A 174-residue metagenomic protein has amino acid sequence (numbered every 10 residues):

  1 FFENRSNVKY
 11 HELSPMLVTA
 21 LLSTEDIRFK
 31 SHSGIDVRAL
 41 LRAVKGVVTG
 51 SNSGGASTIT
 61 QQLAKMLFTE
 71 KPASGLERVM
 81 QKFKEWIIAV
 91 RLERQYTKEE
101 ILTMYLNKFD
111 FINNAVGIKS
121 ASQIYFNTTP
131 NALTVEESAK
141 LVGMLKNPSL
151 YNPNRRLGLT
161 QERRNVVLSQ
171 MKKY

Functional and structural regions predicted by a protein language model:
F1-E3, E25, L67, L145-K146: Short, histidine-centered active-site or binding-site loop motifs used for metal coordination, general acid-base
F1-K9, T24, W86-I87: N-terminal post-signal-peptidase region of extra-cytosolic proteins
F1-R5, R38-A43, Q81-K82: N-terminal periplasmic "start-of-domain" segments of outer-membrane beta-barrel proteins
N4, L17-A20, R42, E70 (+1 more regions): A broad, structure-centric signal for solvent-exposed, well-ordered loop/edge residues that line or flank functional
N4-R5, P15, K45, I88 (+1 more regions): Short hydrophobic "helix-edge" motifs at membrane interfaces and signal-peptide entry regions
K9-I59, K119-A121: Flexible, acidic/glycine-enriched loop-and-adjacent beta/alpha segments that face the extracytoplasmic/periplasmic side
N52, A56-Y174: Non-catalytic, structured segments within soluble enzyme domains
